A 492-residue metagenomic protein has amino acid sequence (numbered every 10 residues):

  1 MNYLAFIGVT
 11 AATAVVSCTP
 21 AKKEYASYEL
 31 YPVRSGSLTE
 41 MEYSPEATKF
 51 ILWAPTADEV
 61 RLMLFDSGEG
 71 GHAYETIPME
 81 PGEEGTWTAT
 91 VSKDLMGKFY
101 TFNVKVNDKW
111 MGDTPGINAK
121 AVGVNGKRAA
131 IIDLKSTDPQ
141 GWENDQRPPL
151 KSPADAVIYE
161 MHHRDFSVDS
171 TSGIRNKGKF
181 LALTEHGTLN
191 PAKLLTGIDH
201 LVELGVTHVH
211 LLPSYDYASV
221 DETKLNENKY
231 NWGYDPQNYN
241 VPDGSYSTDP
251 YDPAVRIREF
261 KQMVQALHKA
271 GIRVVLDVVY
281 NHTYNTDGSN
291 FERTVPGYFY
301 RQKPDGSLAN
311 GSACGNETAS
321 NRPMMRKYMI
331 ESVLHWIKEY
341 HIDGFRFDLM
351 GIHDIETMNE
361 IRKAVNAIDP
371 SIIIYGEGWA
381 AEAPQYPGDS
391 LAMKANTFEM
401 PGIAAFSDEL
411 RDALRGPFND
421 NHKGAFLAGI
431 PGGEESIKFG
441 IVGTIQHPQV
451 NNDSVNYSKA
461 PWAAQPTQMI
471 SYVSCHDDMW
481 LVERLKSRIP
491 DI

Functional and structural regions predicted by a protein language model:
A5-A14: Bacterial N-terminal signal peptides
A21-P45, P81-E185: The feature marks proteins involved in alpha-glucan
E46-F50: Structural beta-strand segments of beta-rich domains
W53-V60: Short proline/glycine-enriched turn/loop motifs at strand-loop junctions of beta-rich domains
F65-G71, N107: Change "in extracellular beta-sheet-rich domains … of secreted and cell-surface proteins" to "in beta-sheet-rich domains
A129-I132, R362-K363, S371-I492: Conserved alpha/beta catalytic core and glycan-binding cleft of carbohydrate-active enzymes
H162-Y340, T357-D369, I373, P384-Q385: Substrate-binding/active-site clefts of carbohydrate-active enzymes
